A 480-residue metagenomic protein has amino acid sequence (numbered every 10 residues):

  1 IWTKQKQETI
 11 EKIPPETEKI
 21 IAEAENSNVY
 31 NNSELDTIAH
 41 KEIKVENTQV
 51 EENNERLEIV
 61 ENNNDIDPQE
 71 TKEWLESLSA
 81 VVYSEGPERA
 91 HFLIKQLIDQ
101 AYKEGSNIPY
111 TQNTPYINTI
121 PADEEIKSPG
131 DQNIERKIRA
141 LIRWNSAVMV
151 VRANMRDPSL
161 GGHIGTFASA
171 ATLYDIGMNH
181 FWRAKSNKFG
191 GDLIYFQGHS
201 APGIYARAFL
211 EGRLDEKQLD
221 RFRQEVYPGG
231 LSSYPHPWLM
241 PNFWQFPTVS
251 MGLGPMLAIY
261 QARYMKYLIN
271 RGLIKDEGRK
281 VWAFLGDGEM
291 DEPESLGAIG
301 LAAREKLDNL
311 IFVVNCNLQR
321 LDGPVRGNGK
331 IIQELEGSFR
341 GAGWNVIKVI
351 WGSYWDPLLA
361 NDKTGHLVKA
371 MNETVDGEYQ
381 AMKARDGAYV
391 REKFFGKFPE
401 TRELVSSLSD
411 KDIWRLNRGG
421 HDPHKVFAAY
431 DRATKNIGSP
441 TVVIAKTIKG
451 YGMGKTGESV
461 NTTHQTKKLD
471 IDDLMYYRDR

Functional and structural regions predicted by a protein language model:
W2-E61: Acidic, low-complexity intrinsically disordered tails
L35, H40, V45-E211, M475-R478: N-terminal amphipathic, basic-rich helices that act as targeting or association modules
N64-P68, Y83, P87, S128 (+8 more regions): Hydrophobic alpha-helical scaffolding
E73, V151-N154, F181-K185, W238 (+3 more regions): Short acidic (Asp/Glu) and glycine-rich catalytic loops that position anionic groups and cofactors
G130-I142, S146-R156, H163-E305, N328-G329: Cofactor-binding active-site loop characterized by glycine-rich and histidine/acidic residues
D192, R279-V281, L310, S439-T447: Generic beta-sheet signal
I194-Q197, N309-N317: Short internal beta-strands
C316-R480: Long, well-ordered, tryptophan-enriched scaffold segments
